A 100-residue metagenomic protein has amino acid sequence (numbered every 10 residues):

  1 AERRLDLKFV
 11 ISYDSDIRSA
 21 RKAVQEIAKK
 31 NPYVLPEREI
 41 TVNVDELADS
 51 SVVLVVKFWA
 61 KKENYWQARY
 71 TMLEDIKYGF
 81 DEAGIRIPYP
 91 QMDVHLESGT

Functional and structural regions predicted by a protein language model:
A1-T100: Structured, soluble regulatory/oligomerization domains located on the cytosolic or IMS-facing side of membrane proteins
